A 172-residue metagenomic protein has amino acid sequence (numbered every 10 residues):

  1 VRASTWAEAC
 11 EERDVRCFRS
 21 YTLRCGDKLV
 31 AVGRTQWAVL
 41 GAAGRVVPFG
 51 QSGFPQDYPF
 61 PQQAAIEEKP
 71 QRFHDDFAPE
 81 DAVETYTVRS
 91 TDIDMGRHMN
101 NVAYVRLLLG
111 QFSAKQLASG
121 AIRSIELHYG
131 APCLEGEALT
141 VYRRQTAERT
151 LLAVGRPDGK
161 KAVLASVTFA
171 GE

Functional and structural regions predicted by a protein language model:
V1, E80-A82, E135-A138: Short coil-to-beta-strand transition motifs
R2-H74, Y129, C133-E135, R144-E172: HotDog/MaoC-like acyl-thioester-processing domains
A31-V32, Q36-S124: Hot-dog-fold acyl-thioester-processing enzymes
G110, S124, Y129-E135, T140: Extended serine/threonine-enriched, polar tracts that run as long, contiguous segments within proteins
